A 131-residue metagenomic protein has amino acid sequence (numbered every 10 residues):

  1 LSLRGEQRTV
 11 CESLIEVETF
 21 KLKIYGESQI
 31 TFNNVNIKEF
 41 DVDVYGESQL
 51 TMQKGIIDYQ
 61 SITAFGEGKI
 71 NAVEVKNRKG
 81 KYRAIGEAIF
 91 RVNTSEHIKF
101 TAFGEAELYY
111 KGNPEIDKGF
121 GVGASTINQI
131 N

Functional and structural regions predicted by a protein language model:
L1, S13-L22, F32-V42, M52-I62 (+4 more regions): Short "repeat-start/strand-capping" segments in structured domains, especially the N-termini of parallel beta-helix
L3-E6, Y25: Extracellular beta-strand-rich, repetitive "passenger/adhesive" scaffolds that bind or process carbohydrates
Q7, S28, S48, G68 (+5 more regions): Residues at the loop-to-beta-strand transition
T9-C11, S125-N131: Short acidic/polar N-terminal linker immediately downstream of export determinants
L50-T51, A64-I70, A84-G86: Solenoidal tandem-repeat scaffolds enriched in leucines and small polar residues
G104, K118-G123: Glycine-rich hexapeptide-repeat left-handed beta-helix
